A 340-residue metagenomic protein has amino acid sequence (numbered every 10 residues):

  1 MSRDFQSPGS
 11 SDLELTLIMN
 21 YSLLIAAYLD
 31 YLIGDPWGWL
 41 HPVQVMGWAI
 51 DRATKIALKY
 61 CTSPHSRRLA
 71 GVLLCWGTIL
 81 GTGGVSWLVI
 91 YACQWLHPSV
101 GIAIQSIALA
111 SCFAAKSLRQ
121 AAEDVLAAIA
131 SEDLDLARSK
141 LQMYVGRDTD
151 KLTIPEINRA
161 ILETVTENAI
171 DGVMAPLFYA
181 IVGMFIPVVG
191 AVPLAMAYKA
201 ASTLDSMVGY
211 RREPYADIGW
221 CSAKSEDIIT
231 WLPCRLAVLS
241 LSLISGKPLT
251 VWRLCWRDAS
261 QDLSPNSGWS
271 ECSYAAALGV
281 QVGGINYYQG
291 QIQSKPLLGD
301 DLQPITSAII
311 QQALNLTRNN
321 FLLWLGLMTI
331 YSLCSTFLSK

Functional and structural regions predicted by a protein language model:
F5-Q6, L13: Short hydrophobic targeting helices and cationic amphipathic motifs that mediate membrane/organellar targeting
E14-A197, A201, G209-K340: Hydrophobic alpha-helical transmembrane segments
